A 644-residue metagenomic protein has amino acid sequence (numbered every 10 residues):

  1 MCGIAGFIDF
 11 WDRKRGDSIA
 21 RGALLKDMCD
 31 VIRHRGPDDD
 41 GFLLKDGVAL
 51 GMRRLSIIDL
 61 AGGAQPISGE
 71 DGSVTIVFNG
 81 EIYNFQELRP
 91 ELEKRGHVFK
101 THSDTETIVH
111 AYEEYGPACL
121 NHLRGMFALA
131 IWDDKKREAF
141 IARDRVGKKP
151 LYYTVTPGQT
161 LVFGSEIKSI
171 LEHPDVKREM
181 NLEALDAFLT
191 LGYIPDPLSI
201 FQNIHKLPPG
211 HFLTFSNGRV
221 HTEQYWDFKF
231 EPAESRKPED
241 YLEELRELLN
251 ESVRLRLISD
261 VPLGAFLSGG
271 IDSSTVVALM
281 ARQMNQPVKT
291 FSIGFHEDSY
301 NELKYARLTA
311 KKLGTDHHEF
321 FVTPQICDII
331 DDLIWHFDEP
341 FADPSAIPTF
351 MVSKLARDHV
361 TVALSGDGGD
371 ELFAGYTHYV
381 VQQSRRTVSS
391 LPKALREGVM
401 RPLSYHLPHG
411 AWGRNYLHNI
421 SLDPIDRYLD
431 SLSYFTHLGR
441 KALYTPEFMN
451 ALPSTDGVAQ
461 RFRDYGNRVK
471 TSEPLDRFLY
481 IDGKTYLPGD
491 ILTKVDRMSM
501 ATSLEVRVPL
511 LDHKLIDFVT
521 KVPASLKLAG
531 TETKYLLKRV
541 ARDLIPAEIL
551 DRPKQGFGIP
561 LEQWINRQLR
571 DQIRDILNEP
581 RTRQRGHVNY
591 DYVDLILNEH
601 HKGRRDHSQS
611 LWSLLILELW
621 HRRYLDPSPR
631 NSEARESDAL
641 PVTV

Functional and structural regions predicted by a protein language model:
M1-F337, T349, S353, R542-D543 (+4 more regions): Cysteine-centered catalytic environments shared across enzyme families
M1-I4, A118, E172, Q202-P209 (+5 more regions): Adenosyl-5′-phosphate
A64, M351-G410, Y486, I491 (+1 more regions): Active-site adenylate/phosphate-handling loop in enzymes that bind or generate adenylated species
I170, S292-I293, E339, Q382-L391: Short beta-alpha connecting loops at secondary-structure transitions that line or flank enzyme active sites
L263-D272, E297-D298, P344-I347, L372 (+2 more regions): Glycine-rich loop motifs involved in handling phospho/adenylate chemistry
E297, F321, P340-D343, S390 (+1 more regions): Alpha-helix capping and helix-loop boundary segments enriched in small/acidic/polar residues
K312-T315, D338-P344, H409-G410, L577: A polyampholytic, Gly/Pro-enriched intrinsically disordered region
D332-H336, R357, Y379-V381, W564-N566: Short low-complexity, flexible loop/linker segments enriched in glycine and/or proline with clustered acidic
